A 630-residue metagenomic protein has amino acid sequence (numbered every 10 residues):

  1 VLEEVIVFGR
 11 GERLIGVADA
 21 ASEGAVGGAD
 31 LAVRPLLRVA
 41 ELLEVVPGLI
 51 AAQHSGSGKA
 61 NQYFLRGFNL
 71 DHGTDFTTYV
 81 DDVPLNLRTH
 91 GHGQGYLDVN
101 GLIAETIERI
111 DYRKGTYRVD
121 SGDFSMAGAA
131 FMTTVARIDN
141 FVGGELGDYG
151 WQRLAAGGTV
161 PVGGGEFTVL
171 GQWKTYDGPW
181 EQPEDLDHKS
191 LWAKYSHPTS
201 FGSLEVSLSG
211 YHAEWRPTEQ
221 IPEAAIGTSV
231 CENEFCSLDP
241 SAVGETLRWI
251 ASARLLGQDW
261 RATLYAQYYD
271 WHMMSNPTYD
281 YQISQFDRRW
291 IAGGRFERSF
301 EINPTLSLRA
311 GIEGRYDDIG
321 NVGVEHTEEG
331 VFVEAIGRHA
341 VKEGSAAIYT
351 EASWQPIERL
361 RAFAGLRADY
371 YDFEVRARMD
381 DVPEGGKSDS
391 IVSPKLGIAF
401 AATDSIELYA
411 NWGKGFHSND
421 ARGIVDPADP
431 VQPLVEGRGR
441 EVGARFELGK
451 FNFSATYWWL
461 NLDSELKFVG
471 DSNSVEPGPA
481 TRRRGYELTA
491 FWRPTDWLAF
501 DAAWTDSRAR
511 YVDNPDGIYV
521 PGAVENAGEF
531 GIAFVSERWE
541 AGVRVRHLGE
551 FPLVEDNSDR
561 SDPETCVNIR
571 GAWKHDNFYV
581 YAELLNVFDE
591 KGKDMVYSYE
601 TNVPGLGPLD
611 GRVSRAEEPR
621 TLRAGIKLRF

Functional and structural regions predicted by a protein language model:
E3-R34, K59-Q62: N-terminal periplasmic "start-of-domain" segments of outer-membrane beta-barrel proteins
F8, E23, A40-L87: Extracytoplasmic beta-strand/coil segments of soluble accessory domains associated with Gram-negative outer-membrane
V83-K114, M132-T133: Short acidic/polar hinge/loop motifs at secondary-structure boundaries that mediate gating or recognition
D111-V119, G128-V160, L170-G171, P179-E181 (+2 more regions): Short strand-turn segments of transmembrane beta-barrel domains in outer membranes, especially the first one or two
D148-T175, W180-T218, S241-L256, F300-L306 (+2 more regions): Transmembrane beta-barrel wall of Gram-negative outer-membrane proteins
R254-S275, A401, S405-G413, L434-D496 (+3 more regions): Membrane-embedded beta-barrel scaffold of Gram-negative outer-membrane proteins
I357-A362, Y370-Y371, W458-N461, P477-E555 (+1 more regions): Gram-negative outer-membrane beta-barrel transporters
F500, H547-V554, A572-F630: C-terminal beta-signal and adjacent terminal beta-strands/loops of Gram-negative outer-membrane beta-barrel proteins
